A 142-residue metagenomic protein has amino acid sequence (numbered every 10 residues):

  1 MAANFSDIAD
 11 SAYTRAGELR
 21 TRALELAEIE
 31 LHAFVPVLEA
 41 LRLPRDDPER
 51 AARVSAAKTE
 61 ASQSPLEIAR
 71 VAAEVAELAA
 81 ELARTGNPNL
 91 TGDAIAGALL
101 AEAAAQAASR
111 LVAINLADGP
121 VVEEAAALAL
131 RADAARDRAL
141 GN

Functional and structural regions predicted by a protein language model:
A2-L43, R136: A structural-propensity feature for long, helix-poor, extended segments
D7-D10, D46-D47, E77, D93 (+3 more regions): Acidic-enriched, low-complexity/disordered segments with a strong bias for Aspartate over Glutamate
A12, L19-R22, L26, A61-V71 (+5 more regions): Amphipathic alpha-helix face/heptad-repeat signature
E30-L99, A103-S109, N115: Amphipathic alpha-helical interface segments
A108-N142: C-terminal auxiliary extensions adjacent to catalytic cores
